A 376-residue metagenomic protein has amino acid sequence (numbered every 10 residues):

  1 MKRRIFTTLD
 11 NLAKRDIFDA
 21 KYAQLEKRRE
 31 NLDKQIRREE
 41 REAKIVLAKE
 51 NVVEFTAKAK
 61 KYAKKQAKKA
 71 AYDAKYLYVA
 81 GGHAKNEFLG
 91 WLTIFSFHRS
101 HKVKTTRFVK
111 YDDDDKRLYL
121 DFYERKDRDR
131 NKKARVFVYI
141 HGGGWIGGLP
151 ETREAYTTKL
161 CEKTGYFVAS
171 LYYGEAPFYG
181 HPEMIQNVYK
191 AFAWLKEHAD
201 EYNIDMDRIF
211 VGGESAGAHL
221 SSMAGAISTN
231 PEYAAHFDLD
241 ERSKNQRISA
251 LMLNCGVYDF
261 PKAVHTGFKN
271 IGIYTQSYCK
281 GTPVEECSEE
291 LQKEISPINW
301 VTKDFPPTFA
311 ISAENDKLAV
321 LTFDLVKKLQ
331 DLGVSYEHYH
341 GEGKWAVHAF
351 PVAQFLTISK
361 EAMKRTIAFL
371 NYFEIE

Functional and structural regions predicted by a protein language model:
R4, T8-D10, D16, K27-R28 (+2 more regions): Alpha/beta-hydrolase superfamily serine-hydrolase fold, recognizing
